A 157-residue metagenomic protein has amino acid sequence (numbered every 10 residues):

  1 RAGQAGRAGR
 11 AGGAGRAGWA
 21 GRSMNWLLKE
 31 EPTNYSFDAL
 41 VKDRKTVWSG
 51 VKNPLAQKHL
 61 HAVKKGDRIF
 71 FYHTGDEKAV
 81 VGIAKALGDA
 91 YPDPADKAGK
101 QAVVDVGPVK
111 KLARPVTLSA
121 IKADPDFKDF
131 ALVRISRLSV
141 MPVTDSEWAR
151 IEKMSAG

Functional and structural regions predicted by a protein language model:
R1-A20: Long, intrinsically disordered low-complexity tandem-repeat segments
S23-K65, S155-G157: Compositionally biased, charged N-terminal/linker segments
M24, R44, K65-D67, V80-G82 (+1 more regions): A generic structural signal for short beta-strands and their flanking turns/coil linkers
A39, P115-I121, E152-M154: Short, charged, solvent-exposed linker or helix-capping segments at domain edges/interfaces that act as flexible hinges
F70-F71, K85: Hydrophobic beta-strand signal
Y72-K78: Short, charged beta-turn/beta-strand-edge "cap" motif at the junction between a beta-strand and an adjacent loop
G82-V140: Aromatic- and Lys/Arg-enriched surface recognition patch
P142-G157: Charged phosphate-binding loop/patch that engages nucleotide di/tri-phosphates or the phosphate backbone of nucleic
